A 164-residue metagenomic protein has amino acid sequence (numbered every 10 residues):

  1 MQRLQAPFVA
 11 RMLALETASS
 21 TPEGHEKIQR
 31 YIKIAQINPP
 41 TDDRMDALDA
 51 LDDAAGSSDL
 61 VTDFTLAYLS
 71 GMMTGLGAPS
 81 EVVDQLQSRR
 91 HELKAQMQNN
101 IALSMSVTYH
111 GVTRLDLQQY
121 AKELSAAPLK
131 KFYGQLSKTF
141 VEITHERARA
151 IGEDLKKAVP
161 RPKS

Functional and structural regions predicted by a protein language model:
M1-G24, I151: N-terminal Sec/ER secretory leader and immediately downstream segment of secreted/extracellular precursors
Q2-L4, L51, Y120: Buried hydrophobic packing residues in well-ordered domains
R3-L4, M12, D43, A47 (+6 more regions): Residue-level detector of well-ordered alpha-helical segments, enriched for hydrophobic/aromatic packing positions
L4, E16-T17, A35, A55 (+3 more regions): Generic structural signal for hydrophobic core residues of well-folded globular domains
P7, P22, P39-P40, P79 (+2 more regions): Proline-rich intrinsically disordered, low-complexity coils
T17-T21, I28-Y31, L136-T139, A148-I151: Short, charged/polar low-complexity linear motifs in solvent-exposed/disordered segments
T21-H110, R114: Extended amphipathic alpha-helical interaction segments
K94-A95, N100-S164: A cross-kingdom marker for long, charged
